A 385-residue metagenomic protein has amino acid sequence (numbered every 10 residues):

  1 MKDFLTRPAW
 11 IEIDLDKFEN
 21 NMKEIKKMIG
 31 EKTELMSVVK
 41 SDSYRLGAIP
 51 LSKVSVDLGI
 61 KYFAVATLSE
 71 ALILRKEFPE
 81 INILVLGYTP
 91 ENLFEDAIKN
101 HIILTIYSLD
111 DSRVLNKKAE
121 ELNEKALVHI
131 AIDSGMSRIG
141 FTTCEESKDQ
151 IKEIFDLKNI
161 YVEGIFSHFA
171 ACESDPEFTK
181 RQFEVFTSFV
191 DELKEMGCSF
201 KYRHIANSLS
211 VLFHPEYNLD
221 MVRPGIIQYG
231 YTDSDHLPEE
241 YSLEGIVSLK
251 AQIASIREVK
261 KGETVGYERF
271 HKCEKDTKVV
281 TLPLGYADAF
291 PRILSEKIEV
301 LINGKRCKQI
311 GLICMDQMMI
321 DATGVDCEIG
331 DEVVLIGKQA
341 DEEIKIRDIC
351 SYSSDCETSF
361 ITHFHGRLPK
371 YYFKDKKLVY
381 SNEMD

Functional and structural regions predicted by a protein language model:
K2-L15, E19, S69-E70, T89 (+2 more regions): Active-site anion/phosphate-binding pocket segments in diverse small-molecule metabolic enzymes
K2-L5, W10-E12, K17-N20, E31-H204: Active-site-proximal beta-alpha core segment in soluble small-molecule metabolic enzymes
M28: Conserved PLP-enzyme active-site core in the AAT-like
